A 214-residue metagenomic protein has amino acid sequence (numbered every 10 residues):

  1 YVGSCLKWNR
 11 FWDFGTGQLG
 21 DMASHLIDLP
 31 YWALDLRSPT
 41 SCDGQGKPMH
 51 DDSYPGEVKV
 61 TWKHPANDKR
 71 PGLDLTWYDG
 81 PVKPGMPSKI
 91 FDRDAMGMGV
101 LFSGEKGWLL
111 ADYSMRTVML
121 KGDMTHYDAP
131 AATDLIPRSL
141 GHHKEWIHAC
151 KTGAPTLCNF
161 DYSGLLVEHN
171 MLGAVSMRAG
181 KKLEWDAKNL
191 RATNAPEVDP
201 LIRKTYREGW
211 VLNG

Functional and structural regions predicted by a protein language model:
Y1-D161, L165-G214: Contiguous beta-strand/loop segments that form the cofactor/metal-binding neighborhood of enzyme cores
